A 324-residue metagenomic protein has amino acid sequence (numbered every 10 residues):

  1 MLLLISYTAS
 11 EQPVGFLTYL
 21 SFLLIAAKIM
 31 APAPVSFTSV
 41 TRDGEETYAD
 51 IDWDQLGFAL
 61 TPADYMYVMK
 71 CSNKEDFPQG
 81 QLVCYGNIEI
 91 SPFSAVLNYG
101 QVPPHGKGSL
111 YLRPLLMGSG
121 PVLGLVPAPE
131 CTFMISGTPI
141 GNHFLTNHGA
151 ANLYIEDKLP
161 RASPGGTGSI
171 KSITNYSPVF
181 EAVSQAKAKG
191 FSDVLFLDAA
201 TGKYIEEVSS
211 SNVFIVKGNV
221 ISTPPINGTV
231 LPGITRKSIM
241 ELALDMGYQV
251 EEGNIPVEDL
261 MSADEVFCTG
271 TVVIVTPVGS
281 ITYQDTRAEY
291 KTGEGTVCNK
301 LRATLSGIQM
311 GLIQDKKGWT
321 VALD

Functional and structural regions predicted by a protein language model:
L2-A9, G15-P104, L115-G118, V122-D324: Helix-start/capping segments and mature chain N-termini
P104-L110: Non-catalytic accessory segments adjacent to catalytic cores
